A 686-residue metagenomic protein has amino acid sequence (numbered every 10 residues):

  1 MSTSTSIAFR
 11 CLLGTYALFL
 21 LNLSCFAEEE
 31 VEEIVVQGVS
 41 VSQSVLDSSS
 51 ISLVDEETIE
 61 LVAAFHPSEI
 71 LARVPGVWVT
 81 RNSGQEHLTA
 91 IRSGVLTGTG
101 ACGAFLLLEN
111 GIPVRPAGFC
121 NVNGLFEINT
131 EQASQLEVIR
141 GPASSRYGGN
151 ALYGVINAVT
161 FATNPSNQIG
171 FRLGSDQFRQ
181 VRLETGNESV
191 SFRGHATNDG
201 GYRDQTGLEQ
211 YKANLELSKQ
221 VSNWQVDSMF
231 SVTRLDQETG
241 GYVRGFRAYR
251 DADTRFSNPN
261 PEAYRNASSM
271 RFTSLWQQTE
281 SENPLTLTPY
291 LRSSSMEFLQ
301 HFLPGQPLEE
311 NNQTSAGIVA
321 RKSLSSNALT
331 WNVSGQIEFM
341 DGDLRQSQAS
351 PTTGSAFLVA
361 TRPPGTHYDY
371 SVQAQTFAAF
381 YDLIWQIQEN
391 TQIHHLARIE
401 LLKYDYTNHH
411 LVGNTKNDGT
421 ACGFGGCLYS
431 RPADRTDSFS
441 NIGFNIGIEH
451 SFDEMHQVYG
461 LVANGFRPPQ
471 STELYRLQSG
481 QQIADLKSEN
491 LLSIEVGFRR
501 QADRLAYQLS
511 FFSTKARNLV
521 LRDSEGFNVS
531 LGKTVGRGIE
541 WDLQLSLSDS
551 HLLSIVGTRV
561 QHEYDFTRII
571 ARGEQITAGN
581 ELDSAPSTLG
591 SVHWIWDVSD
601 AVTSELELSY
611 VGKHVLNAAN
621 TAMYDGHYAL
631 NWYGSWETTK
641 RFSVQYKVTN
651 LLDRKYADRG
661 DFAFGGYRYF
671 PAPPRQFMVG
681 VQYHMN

Functional and structural regions predicted by a protein language model:
E32-V62, H87-L88: N-terminal periplasmic "start-of-domain" segments of outer-membrane beta-barrel proteins
Q37, Q43, S68, A72-I112: Extracytoplasmic beta-strand/coil segments of soluble accessory domains associated with Gram-negative outer-membrane
A104, P142-S145, V155-T185, R193-D204: Short strand-turn segments of transmembrane beta-barrel domains in outer membranes, especially the first one or two
I112-R140, A158-V159, D485: Short acidic/polar hinge/loop motifs at secondary-structure boundaries that mediate gating or recognition
R182-L183, E188, L285-Q300, S451 (+4 more regions): Membrane-embedded beta-barrel scaffold of Gram-negative outer-membrane proteins
T185, S218, S231, L383 (+5 more regions): Conserved C-terminal beta-signal and adjacent last beta-strands/turns of outer-membrane beta-barrel proteins
S325, Q386-I393, L401, A506 (+4 more regions): Gram-negative outer-membrane beta-barrel transporters
S325-M340, Y370-K515, S546-S550, T558 (+2 more regions): Structural signature of Gram-negative outer-membrane beta-barrels, strongest in the C-terminal barrel of TonB-dependent
